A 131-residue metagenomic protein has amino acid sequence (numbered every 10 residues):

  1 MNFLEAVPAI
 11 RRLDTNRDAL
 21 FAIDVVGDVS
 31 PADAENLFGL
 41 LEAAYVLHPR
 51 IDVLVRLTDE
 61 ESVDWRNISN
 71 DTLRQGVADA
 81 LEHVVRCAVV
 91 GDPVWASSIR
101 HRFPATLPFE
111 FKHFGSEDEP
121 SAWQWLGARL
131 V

Functional and structural regions predicted by a protein language model:
M1-V131: Amphipathic, Lys/Arg-enriched alpha-helical "gate/interface" segment within cytosolic domains that mediates
